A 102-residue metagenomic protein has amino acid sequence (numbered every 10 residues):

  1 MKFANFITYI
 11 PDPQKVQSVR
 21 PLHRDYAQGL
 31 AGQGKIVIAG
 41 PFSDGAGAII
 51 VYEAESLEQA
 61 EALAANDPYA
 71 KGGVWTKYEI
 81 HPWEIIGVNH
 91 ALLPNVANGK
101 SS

Functional and structural regions predicted by a protein language model:
M1-S102: Conserved, structured core segments of small domains
